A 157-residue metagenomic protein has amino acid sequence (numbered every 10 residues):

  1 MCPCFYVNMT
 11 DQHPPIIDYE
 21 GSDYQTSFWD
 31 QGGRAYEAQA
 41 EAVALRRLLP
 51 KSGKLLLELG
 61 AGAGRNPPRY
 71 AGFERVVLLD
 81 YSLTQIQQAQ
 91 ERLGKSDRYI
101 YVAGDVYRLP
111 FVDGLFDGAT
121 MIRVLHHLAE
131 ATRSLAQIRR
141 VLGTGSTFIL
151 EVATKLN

Functional and structural regions predicted by a protein language model:
C2-C4: Cysteine-centered motifs
N8-S52, R65, Q85: Conserved class I S-adenosyl-L-methionine
G53-G62: Conserved class I S-adenosyl-L-methionine
G62-R108: Class I SAM-dependent methyltransferase SAM/SAH-binding core
T120: A conserved beta-strand element that flanks and buttresses the S-adenosyl-L-methionine
R123-V124: Short catalytic micro-motifs in class I SAM-dependent methyltransferases
T132-T147: A short glycine-rich, Lys/Arg-flanked "PGG" loop and its adjoining helix->strand segment in the class I
F148-N157: Conserved class I S-adenosyl-L-methionine
